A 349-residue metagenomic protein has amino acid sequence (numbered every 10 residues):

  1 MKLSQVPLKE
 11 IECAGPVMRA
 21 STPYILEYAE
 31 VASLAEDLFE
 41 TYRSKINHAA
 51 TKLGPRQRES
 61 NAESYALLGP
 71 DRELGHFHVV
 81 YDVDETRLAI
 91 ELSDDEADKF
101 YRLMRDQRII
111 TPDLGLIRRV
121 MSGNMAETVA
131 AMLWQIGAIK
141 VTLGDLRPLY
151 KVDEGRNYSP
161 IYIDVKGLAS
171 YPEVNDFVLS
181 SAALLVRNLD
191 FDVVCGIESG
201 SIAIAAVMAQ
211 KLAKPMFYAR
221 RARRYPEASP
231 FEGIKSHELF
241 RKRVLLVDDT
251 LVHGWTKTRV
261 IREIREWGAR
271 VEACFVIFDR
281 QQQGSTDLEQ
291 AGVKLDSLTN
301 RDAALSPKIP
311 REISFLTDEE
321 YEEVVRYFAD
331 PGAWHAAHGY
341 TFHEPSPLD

Functional and structural regions predicted by a protein language model:
M1-V247, L251-D349: PRPP-associated nucleotide enzymes
